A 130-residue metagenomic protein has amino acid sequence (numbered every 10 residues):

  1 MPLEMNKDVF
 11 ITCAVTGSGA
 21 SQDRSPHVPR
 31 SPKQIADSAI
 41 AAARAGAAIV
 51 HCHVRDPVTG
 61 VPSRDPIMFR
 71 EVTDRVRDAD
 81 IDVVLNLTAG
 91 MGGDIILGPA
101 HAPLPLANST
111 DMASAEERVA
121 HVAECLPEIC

Functional and structural regions predicted by a protein language model:
P2-H27, G90-L104: N-terminal small/glycine-rich loop or linker at the start of catalytic domains across soluble metabolic enzymes
P2-N6, A43-R44, R77-D80, V119-E128: Acidic (Asp/Glu)-rich catalytic clusters
I11-V15, V50-C52, V83-A89, E128-C130: Hydrophobic faces of well-ordered beta-strands that scaffold small-molecule active sites in alpha/beta enzyme cores
H27-A36, R64-E71, N108-E116: Glycine-rich anion/phosphate-binding loops
I35, A42, H53, C130: Conserved, mostly hydrophobic/aromatic
A36-A45, V72, V76: Structured alpha-helical segments in the cores of large, soluble enzyme domains
G60-A89: Alpha-helix-loop-beta-strand connector modules within alpha/beta enzyme cores
D94-C130: Extended substrate/RNA-proximal surfaces in nucleic-acid metabolism proteins
